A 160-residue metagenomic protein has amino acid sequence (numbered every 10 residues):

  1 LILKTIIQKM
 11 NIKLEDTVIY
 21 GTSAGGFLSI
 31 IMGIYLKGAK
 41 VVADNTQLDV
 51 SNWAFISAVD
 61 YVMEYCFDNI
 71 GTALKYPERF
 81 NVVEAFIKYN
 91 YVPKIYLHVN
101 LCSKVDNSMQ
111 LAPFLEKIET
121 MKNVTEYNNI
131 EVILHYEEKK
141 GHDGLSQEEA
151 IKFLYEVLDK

Functional and structural regions predicted by a protein language model:
L1-I12: Alpha/beta-hydrolase active-site loop
N11-S23: Alpha/beta-hydrolase fold nucleophile elbow
E15-D16, A39, P93: Short coil/turn segments at beta-strand junctions that form active-site/ligand-binding loops
Y20, D44, L97-N100: Short hydrophobic segments within beta-strands
G21-I31: Glycine-rich nucleophile elbow surrounding the catalytic serine of serine-hydrolase chemistry
S23, Q47, L101-S103: Residue-level signal for short, function-critical loop segments
I34-I70: Hydrolase active-site cap/lid region
A58-I133, H142, I151-D159: The feature captures the conserved acid-bearing segment of alpha/beta-hydrolase catalytic domains
